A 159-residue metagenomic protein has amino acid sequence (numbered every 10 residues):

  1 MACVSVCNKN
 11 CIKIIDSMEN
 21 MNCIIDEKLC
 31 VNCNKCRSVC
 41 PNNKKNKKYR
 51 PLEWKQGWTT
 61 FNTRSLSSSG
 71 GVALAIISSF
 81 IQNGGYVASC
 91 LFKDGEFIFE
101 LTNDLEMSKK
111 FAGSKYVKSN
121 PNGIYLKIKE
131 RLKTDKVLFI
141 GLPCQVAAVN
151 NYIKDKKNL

Functional and structural regions predicted by a protein language model:
M1-I24, K35-L52: Iron-sulfur cluster-binding cysteine motifs and their immediate structural context in ferredoxin-like electron-transfer
N20, D26, K136-F139: Short, flexible active-site loop motifs that bind/organize anionic cofactors or intermediates
K28-V31: Short, charged amphipathic alpha-helical surface segments
P41, K47-L159: Iron-sulfur-associated redox domains of electron-transfer enzymes in respiratory and anaerobic energy metabolism
